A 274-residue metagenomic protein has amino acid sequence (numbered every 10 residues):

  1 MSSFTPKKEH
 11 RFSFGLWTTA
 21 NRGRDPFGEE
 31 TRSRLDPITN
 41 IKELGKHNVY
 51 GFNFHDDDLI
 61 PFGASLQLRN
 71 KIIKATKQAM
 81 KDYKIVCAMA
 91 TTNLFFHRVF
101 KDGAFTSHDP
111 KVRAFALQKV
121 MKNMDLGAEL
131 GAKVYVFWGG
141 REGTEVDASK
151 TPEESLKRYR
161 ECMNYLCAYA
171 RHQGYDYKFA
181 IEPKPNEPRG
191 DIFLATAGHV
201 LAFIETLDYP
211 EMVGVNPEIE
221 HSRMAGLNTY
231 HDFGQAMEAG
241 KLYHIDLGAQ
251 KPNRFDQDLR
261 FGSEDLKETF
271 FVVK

Functional and structural regions predicted by a protein language model:
M1-V134, R160, N164, Y209-P210 (+2 more regions): N-terminal pre-domain/capping segments
K7-E9, F14, V146-T269: Acidic/histidine-rich catalytic cores of soluble enzymes
T19, D58-I60, L94-F95, E142 (+3 more regions): Short, solvent-exposed loop/turn segments at secondary-structure junctions
G23, F27, K84, A88 (+8 more regions): A near-ubiquitous, low-amplitude feature marking generic local secondary-structure context
F52-F54, V136-W138, K178-E182: Glycine-rich, often proline-containing surface loops adjacent to acidic residues and nearby aromatics that form
F137-E145: Short, conserved phosphate-binding/catalytic loop or strand-edge motifs used in phosphoryl-/nucleotidyl-transfer
